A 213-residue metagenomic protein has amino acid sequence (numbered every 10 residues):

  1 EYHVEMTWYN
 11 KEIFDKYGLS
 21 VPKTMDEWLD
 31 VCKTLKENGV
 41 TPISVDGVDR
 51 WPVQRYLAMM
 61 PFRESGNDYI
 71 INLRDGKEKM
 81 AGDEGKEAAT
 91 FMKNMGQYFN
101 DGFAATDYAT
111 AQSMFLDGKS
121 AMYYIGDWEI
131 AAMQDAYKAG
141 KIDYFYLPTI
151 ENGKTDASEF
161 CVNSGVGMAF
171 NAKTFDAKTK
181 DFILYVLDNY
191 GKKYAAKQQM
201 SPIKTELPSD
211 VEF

Functional and structural regions predicted by a protein language model:
E1-V21, L29, V40, G47-L73 (+1 more regions): Periplasmic solute-binding protein
K16-V21, K93-T106, K119, A136-K141: A local structural motif
M25-D30, F103-D117: Short helix-initiation/N-cap motifs at beta->coil->alpha
D30-L35, R74-A104: Glycine-centered hinge/linker elements that transmit conformational signals in sensory and ligand-binding systems
V31-C32, A111-F115, E129-A132, T179: Short, hydrophobic alpha-helical packing/hinge segments within bilobed ligand-binding/sensory domains
N38-P42, D117-G126, G140: Alpha-to-beta junction loops
E64-E87, D135-A136, T149-E159, E212: Short, solvent-exposed loop/beta-turn-alpha elements that line the ligand-binding surface or hinge of extracytoplasmic
W128-A139, P148-F213: C-terminal lobe and pocket-closing loops of periplasmic/extracytoplasmic Venus-flytrap solute-binding proteins
